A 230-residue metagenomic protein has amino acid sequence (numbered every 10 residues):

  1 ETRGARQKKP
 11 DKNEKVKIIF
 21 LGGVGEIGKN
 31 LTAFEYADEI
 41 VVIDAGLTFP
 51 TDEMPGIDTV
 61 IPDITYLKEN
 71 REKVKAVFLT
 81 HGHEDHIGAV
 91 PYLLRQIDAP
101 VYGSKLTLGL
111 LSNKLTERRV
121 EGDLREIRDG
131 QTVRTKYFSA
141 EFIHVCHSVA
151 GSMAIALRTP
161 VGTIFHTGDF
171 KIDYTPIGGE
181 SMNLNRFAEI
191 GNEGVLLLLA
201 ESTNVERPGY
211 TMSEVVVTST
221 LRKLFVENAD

Functional and structural regions predicted by a protein language model:
R3-F78, H83-D230: His/Asp/Glu-rich metal-coordinating catalytic cores of metallo-dependent phosphodiesterases/hydrolases acting on
